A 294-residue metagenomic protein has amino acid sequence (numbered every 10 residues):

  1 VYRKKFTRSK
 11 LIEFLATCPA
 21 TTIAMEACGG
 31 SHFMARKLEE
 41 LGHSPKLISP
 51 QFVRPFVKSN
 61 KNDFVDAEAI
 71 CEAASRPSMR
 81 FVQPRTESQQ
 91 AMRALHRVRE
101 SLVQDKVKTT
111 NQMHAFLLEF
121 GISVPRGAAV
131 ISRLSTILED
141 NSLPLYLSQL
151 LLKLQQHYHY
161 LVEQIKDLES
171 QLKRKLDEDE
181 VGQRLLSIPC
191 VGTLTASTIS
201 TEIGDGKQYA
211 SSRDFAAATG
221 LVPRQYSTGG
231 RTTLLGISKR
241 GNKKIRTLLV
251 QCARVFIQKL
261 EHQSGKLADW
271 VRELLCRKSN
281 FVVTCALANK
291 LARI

Functional and structural regions predicted by a protein language model:
V1-I294: A detector of single, family-specific signature residues that are central to catalytic or substrate-handling motifs
